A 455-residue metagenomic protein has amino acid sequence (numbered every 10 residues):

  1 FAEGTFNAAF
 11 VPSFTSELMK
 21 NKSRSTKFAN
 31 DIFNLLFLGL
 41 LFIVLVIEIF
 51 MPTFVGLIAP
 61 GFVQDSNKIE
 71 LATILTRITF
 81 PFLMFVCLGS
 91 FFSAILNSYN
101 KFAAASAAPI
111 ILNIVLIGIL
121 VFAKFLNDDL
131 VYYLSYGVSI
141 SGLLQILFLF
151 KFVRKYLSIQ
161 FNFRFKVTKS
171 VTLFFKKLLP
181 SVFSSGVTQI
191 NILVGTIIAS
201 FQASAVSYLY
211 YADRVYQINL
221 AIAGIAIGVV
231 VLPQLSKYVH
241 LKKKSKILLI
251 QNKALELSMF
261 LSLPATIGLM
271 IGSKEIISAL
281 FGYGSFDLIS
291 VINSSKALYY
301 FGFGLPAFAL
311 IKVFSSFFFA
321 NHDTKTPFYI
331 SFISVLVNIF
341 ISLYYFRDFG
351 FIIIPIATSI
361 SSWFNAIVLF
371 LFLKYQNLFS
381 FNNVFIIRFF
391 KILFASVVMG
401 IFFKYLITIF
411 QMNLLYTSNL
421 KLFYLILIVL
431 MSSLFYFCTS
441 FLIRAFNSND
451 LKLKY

Functional and structural regions predicted by a protein language model:
F1-Y455: Membrane-embedded alpha-helical bundles of multi-pass transporters/translocases, especially carrier/permease families
